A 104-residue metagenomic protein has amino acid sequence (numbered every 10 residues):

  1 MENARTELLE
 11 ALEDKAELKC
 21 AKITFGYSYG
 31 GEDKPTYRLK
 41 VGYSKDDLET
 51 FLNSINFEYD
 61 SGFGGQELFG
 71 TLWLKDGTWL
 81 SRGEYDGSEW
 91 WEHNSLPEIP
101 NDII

Functional and structural regions predicted by a protein language model:
M1-I104: Acidic interaction surfaces
